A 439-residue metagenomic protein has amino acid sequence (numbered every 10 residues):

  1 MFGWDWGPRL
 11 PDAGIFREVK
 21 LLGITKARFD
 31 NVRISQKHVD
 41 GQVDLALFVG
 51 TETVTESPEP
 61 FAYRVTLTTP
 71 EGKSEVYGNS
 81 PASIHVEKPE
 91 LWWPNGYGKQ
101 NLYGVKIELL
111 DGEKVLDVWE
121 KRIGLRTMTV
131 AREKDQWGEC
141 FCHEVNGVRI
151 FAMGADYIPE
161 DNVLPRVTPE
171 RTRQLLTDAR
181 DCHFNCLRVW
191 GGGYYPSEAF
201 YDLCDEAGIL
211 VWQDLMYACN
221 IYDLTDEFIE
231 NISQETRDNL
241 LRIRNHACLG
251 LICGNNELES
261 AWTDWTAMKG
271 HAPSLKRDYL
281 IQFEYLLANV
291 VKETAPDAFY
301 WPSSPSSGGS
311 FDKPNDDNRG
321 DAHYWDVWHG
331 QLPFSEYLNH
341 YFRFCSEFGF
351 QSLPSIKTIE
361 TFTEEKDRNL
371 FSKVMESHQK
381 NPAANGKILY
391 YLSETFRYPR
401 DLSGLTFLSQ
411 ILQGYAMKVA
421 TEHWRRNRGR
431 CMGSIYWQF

Functional and structural regions predicted by a protein language model:
M1-C186, G330, H423-C431: Secreted/periplasmic carbohydrate-active enzymes, especially glycoside hydrolases
G7-G14, L21, A27, I252 (+2 more regions): Substrate-binding clefts and catalytic carboxylate motifs of secreted carbohydrate-active enzymes
D12-A13, T172, L280-E284, M417: A structural signal for well-ordered alpha-helical scaffolds and beta->alpha junctions
L22-R33, K114-N220, I229-L251, E376-G414: Active-site-adjacent substrate/metal-binding segments within catalytic domains of carbohydrate-active enzymes
G154, G191, Q213-L215, N256 (+3 more regions): A cross-domain feature marking catalytic cores of carbohydrate-active enzymes and several ubiquitous metabolic/repair
P196-A199, N220-D223, S260-T263, E347: Extracytoplasmic/secreted cell-surface and envelope-processing proteins
Y201-L203, D226-E227, T266-K269, N315-D316 (+1 more regions): Short, glycine/charged-enriched secondary-structure capping and boundary segments
E206, Y222-G309: Active-site neighborhood of glycoside hydrolase catalytic domains
